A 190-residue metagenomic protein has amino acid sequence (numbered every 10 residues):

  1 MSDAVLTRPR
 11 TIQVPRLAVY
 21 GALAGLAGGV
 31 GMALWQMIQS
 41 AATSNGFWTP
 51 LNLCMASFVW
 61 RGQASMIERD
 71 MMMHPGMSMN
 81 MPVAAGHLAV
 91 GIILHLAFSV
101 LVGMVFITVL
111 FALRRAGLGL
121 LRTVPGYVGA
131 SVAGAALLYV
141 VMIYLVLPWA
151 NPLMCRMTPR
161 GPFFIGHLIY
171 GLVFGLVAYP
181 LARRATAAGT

Functional and structural regions predicted by a protein language model:
S2-T190: Juxtamembrane/disordered regions of integral membrane proteins
